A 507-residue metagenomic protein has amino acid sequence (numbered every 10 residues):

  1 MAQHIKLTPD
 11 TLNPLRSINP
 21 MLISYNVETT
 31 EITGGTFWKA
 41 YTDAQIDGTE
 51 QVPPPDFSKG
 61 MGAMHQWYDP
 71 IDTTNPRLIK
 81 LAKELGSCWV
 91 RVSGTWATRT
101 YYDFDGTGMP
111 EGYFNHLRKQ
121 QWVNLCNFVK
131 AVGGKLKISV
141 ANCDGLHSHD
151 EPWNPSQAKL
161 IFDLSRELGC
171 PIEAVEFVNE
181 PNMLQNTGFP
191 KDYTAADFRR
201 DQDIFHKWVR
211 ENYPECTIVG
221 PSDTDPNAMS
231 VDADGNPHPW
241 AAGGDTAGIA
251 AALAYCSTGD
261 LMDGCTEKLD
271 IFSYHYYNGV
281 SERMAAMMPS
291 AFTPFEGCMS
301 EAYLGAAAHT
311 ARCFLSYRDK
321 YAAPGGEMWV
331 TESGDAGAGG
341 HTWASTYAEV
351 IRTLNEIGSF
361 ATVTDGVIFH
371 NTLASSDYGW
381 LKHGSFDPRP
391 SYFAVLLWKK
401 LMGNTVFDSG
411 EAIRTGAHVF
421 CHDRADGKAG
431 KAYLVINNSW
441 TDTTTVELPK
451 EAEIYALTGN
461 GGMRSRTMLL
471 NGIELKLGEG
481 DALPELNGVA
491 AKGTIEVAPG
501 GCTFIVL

Functional and structural regions predicted by a protein language model:
M1-F177, P181-Y255, M262-K268, D319-T331 (+3 more regions): Non-catalytic accessory regions flanking glycosidase/transglycosidase catalytic cores in CAZymes
L117, Y277-G337: Glycoside hydrolase catalytic-domain groove-lining segments
E180, H275-Y277: Histidine-centered active-site/metal-ligand motif
F272: Core active-site phosphate/anionic-ligand binding loop and the adjoining beta-turn-alpha structural block in enzyme
M284, Y347-A348: Intrinsic low-complexity, intrinsically disordered segments enriched in polar/basic residues
